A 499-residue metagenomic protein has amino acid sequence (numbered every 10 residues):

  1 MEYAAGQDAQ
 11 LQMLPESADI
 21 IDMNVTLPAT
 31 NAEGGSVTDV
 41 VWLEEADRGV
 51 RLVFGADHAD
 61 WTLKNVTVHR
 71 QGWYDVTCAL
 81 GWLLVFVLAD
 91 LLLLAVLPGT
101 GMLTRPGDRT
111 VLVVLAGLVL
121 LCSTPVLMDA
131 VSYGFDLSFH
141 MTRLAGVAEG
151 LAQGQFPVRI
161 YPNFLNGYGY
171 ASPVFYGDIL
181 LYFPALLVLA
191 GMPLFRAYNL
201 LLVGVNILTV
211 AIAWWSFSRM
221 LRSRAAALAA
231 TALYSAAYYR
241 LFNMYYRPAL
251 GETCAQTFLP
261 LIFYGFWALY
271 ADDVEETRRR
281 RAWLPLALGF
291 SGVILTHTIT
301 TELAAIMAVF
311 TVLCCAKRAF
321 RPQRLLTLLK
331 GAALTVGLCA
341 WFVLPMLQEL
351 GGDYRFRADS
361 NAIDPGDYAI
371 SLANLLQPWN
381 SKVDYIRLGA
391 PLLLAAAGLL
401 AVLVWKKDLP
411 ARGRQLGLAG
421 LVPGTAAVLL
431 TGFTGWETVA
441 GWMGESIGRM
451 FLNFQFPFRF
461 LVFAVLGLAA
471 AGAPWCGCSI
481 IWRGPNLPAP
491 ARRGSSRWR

Functional and structural regions predicted by a protein language model:
M1-Q7, D39, V66: Extra-cytoplasmic beta-strand recognition segments
D8-I20: Short, surface-exposed beta-strand/strand-loop-strand elements in extracellular ectodomains
S17-D19, H58, G72, M346: Solvent-exposed strand-loop boundary residues in beta-sheet-rich modules
A18-D47: Extracellular carbohydrate recognition and processing domains and analogous Trp-centered ligand-binding platforms
D47-R51, W214: Short, conserved beta-strand segments of beta-strand-rich sandwich/propeller modules, principally
R51-A59: Short beta-strand-plus-loop segments that form exposed binding edges in beta-rich domains
A59-V68: Edge beta-strands of jelly-roll/beta-sandwich modules across compartments, strongly enriched in secreted/luminal
Y74-R499: Membrane-embedded transmembrane-helix bundle of lipid-linked glycan/lipid transferases
